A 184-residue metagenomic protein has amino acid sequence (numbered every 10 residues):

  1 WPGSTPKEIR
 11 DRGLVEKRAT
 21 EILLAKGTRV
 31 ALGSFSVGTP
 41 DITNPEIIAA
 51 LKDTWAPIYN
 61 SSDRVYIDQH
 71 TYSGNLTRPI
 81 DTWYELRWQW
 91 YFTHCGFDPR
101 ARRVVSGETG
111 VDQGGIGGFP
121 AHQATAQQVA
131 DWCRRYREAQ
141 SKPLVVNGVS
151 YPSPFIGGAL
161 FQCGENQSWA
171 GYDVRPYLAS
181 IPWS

Functional and structural regions predicted by a protein language model:
W1-I47, D63, Y72, V104 (+1 more regions): Substrate-binding cleft of extracellular glycoside hydrolase catalytic domains
P2, A56, Q89-Y91, C133 (+2 more regions): Short linear interaction motif-like sites in intrinsically disordered regions of transcription factors
P2-K7, T39-I42, N75-P79, Q113-G117 (+1 more regions): Extracytoplasmic/secreted cell-surface and envelope-processing proteins
L14-A19, E85-Y151: Catalytic-core region of carbohydrate-active enzymes that cleave or remodel glycosidic bonds
L24-I48, D98-G114, V145-E165: Aromatic-lined carbohydrate-recognition surfaces of secreted/lumenal glycan-active proteins
D41-T54, G171-I181: Aromatic- and acidic-residue-enriched segments that line the glycan-binding/catalytic groove of carbohydrate-active
I48-H94, D98-I116, L160-N166: Aromatic- and acid-rich polysaccharide-binding/catalytic face of secreted or lumenal carbohydrate-active enzymes
I58, G118-Q127, A139-S184: Aromatic-rich peripheral "rim/lid" segments of glycoside hydrolase catalytic domains that contact and position glycan
